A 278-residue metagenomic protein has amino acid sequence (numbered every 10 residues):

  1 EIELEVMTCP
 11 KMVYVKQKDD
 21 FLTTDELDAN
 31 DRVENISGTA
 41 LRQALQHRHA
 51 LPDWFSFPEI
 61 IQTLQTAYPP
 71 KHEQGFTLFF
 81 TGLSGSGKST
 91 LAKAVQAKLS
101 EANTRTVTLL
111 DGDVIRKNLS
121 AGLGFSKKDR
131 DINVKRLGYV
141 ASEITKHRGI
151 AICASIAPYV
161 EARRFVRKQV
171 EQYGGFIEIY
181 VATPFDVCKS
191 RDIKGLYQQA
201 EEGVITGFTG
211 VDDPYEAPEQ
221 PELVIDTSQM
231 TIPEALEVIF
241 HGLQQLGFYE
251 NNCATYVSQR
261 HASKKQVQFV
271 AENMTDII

Functional and structural regions predicted by a protein language model:
E1-Q74: Active-site cores that bind ATP or allylic diphosphates and position pyrophosphate for catalysis
V15, A182-F185, S190-V238, L246-F269 (+1 more regions): Small-molecule kinase domains that catalyze NTP-dependent phosphoryl transfer to phosphate-bearing small molecules
F80: Hydrophobic anchor at the beta1->P-loop junction of P-loop NTPases
L83: P-loop (Walker A) phosphate-binding loop of NTP-binding proteins
S86: ATP-binding Walker
S89: Walker A/P-loop
K93-S142, K146: Conserved substrate/cofactor phosphate-moiety recognition/catalytic segment in nucleotide-dependent phosphotransferases
N118-G124, A141-E201, G207: ATP-dependent NMP and nucleoside kinases share a basic, alpha-helical "lid"
